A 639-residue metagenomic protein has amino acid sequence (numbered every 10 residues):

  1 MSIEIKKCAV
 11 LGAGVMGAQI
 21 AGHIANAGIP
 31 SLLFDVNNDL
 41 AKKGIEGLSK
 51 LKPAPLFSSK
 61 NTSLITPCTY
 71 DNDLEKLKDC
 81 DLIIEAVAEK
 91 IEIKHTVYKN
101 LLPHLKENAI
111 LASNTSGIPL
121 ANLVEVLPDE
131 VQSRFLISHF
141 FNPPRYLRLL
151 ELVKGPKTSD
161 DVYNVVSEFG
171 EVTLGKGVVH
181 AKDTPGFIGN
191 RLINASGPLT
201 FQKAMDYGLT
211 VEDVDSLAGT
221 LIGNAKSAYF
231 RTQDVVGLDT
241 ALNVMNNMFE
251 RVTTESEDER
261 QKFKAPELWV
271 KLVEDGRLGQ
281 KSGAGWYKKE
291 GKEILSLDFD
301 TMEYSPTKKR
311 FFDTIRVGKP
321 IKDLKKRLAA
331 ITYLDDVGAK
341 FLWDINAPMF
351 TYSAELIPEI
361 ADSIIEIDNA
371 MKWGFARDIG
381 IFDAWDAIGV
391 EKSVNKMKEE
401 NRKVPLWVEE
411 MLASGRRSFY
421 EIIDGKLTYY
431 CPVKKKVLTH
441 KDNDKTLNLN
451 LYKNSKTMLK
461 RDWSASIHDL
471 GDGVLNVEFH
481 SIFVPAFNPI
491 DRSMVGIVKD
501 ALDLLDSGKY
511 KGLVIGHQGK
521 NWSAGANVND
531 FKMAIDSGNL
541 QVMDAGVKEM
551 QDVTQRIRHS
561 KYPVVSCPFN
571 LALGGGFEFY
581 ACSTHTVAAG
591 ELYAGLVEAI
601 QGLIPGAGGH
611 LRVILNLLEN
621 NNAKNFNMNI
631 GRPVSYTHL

Functional and structural regions predicted by a protein language model:
S2-K50, H104: NAD(P)+-binding Rossmann beta1-loop-alpha1 motif at the extreme N-terminus of oxidoreductases
G12-V15, I20, Q555-Q601: Glycine-rich beta-to-alpha active-site loop
V36, L40, A54-L111, I118-P119: Rossmann-like NAD(P)-binding element
I110-R191, K226: Rossmann-fold dinucleotide-binding core
V131, G609-R632: Hydrophobic, secondary-structure "cap" segments at the distal end of domains
V172, K176-K182, M205-G471: NAD(P)-dependent Rossmann-like dehydrogenase/reductase catalytic/cofactor-binding core
D472-F479, P489-Q541, K548-C567, A589-Y593: A structural preference for short, pocket-lining loop segments at secondary-structure junctions
T637-H638: Conserved small/polar residues in nucleotide/adenosyl-binding loops
